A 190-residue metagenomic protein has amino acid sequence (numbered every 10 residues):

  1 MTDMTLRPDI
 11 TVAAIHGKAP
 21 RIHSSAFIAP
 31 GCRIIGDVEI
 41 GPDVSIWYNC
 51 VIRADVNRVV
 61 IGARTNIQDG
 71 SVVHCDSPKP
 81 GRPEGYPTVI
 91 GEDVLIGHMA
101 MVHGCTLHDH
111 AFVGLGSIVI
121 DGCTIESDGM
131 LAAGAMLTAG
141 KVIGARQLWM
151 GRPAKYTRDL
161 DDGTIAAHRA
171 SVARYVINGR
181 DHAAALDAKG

Functional and structural regions predicted by a protein language model:
M1-R21, D55-T88, H98-G190: Glycine-rich hexapeptide-repeat left-handed beta-helix
L6-I46: N-terminal segments that cap or nucleate solenoid repeat domains
F27, N49-V51, A154: A broad detector of the eukaryotic-type serine/threonine protein kinase catalytic domain
G31, N49, D69-G70: Generic short beta-strand segments
E39, N49, A54-V56: Charged, well-structured alpha/beta interaction segments
L95: Short proline/glycine- and basic residue-enriched helix-capping loop/turn segments at helix->loop/beta transitions
